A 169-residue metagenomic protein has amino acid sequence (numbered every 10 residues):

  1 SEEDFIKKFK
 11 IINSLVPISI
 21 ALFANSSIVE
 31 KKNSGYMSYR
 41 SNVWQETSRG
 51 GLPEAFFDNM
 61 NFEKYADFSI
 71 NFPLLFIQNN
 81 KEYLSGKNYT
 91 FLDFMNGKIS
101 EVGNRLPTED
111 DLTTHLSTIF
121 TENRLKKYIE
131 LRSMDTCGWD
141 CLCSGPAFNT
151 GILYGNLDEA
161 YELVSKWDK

Functional and structural regions predicted by a protein language model:
E2-K169: C-terminal accessory/tail domains of diverse enzymes
